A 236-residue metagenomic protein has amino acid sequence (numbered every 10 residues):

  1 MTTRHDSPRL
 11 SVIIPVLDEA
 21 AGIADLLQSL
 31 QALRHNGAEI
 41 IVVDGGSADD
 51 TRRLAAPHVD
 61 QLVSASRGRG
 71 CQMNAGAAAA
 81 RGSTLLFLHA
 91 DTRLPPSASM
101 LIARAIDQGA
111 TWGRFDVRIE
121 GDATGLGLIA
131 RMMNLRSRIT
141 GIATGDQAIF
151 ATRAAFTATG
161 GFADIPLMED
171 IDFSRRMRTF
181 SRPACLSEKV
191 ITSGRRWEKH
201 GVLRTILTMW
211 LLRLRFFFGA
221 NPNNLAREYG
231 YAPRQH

Functional and structural regions predicted by a protein language model:
M1-H5, R175-H236: Hydrophobic helical membrane-anchoring modules
P8-S11, E39, D172: Cell-envelope/extracellular polymer assembly enzymes that use nucleotide-activated donors
Q28-G37: Short, acidic, metal-binding catalytic loop of nucleotide-sugar glycosyltransferases
A38, R52-A79: Conserved donor nucleotide-binding strand/loop of the catalytic core
D44-R52, T92: A conserved acidic beta->alpha catalytic loop
L85: Short aromatic/hydrophobic "clamp" motif used to bind/position activated sugar donors
P96-G125: Conserved donor NDP-sugar-binding/catalytic core segment of glycosyltransferases
L167-F173: Acidic donor-binding loop at a coil-to-helix junction in glycosyltransferase catalytic cores that engages
